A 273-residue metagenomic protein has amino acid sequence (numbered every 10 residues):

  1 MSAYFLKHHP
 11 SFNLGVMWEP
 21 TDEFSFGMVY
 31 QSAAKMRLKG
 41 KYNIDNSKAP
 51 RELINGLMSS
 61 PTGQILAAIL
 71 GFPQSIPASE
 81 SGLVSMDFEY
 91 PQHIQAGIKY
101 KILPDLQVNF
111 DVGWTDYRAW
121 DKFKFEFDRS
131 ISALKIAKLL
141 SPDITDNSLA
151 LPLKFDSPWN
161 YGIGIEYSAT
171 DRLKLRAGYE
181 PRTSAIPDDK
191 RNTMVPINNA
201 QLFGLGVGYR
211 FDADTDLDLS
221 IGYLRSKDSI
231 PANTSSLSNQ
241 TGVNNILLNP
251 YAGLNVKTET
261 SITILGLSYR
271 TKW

Functional and structural regions predicted by a protein language model:
M1-W273: Outer-membrane beta-barrel porins/channels
